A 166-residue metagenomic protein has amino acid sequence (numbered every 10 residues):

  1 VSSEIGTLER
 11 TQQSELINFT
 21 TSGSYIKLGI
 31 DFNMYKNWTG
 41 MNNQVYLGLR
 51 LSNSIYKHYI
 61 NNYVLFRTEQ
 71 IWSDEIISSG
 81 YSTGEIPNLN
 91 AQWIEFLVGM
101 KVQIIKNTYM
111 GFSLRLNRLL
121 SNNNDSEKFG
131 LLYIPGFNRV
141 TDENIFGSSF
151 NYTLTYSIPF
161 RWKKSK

Functional and structural regions predicted by a protein language model:
V1, S24, M41-V45, Q92 (+2 more regions): Outer-envelope beta-barrel architecture signal
S2-G48: Hydrophobic/aromatic-rich structural module bridging two neighboring secondary-structure elements via a short loop
G6-G23, Y56-A91, N123-L131, F137-N151: Extracellular/periplasm-exposed beta-strand and loop segments of Gram-negative cell-envelope proteins, dominated by
L8-Q12, N33-Y35, S52-H58, N117-N123 (+1 more regions): Structural signature of outer-membrane beta-barrel domains
L28-F32, L49-N53, F96-V102, F112-R118 (+1 more regions): Residues on the lipid-exposed face of transmembrane beta-strands in outer-membrane beta-barrel proteins
L28-I76: Hydrophobic, well-structured mid-protein blocks that either form specific transmembrane helices
Y35-Q44, I104-M110, F160-K166: Short loop/turn motifs that connect adjacent beta-strands in outer-membrane beta-barrel proteins
N144-K166: Outer-membrane beta-barrel "beta-signal"
